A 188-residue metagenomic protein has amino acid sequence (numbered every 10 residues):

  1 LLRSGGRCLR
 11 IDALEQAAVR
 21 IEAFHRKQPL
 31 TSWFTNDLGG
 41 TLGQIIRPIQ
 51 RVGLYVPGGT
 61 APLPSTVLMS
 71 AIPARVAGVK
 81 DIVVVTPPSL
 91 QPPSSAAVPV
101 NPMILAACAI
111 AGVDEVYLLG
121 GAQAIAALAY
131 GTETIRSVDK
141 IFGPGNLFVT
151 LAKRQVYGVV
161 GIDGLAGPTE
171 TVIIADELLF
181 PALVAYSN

Functional and structural regions predicted by a protein language model:
L1-Q50: N-terminal Rossmann-like NAD(P)+-binding subdomain of aldehyde/semialdehyde dehydrogenases
G6-I21, I45, T60, V67 (+6 more regions): Generic structural signal for well-ordered, non-membrane alpha-helical segments in soluble metabolic enzymes
P29-T31, R47-R51, G58, P64 (+7 more regions): Short coil/turn connectors at secondary-structure junctions
F34-A106: Conserved small-residue-rich beta-alpha loop and adjacent elements that most often cradle the phosphate/pyrophosphate
S70-P73, C108, L128, A152: Buried hydrophobic packing segments
G112-N188: Conserved NAD(P)+-binding/catalytic subdomain of aldehyde/semialdehyde dehydrogenases
